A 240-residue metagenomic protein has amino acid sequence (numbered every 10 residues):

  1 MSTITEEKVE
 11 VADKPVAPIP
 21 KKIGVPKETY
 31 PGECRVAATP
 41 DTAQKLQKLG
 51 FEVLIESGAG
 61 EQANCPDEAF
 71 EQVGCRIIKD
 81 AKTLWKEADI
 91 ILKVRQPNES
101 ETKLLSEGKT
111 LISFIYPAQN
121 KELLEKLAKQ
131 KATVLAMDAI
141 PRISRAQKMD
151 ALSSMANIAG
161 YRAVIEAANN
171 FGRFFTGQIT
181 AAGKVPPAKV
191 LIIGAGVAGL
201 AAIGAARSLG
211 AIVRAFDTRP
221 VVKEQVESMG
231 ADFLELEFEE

Functional and structural regions predicted by a protein language model:
M1-K22, E28, E99-K189: Glycine/serine-rich phosphate-binding loop and adjoining beta1-alpha1 elements at the start of nucleotide-handling
E7-K126, Q130: An N-terminal-biased, well-structured beta-alpha scaffold segment characteristic of Rossmann-like dinucleotide-binding
P26-C65, T176-E240: Glycine-rich phosphate/diphosphate-binding loop of Rossmann-like nucleotide-binding domains
E56-S57, D80-A81, F114-Y116, A136-P141 (+2 more regions): Short beta->alpha connector loops at strand-helix junctions that form conserved, small/polar/Pro-enriched
N64-P66, D89, R145-Q147, Q225-V226: Short Asp/Glu-rich motifs
F70-G74, A151-M155, G230-E235: Short, hinge-like loop/turn segments at secondary-structure boundaries
I78-I90, G160-N170, E239-E240: Short, basic, helix/turn surface patches
A88-D89, K131, G210, G230: Residue-level detector of structured alpha->beta connecting loops
